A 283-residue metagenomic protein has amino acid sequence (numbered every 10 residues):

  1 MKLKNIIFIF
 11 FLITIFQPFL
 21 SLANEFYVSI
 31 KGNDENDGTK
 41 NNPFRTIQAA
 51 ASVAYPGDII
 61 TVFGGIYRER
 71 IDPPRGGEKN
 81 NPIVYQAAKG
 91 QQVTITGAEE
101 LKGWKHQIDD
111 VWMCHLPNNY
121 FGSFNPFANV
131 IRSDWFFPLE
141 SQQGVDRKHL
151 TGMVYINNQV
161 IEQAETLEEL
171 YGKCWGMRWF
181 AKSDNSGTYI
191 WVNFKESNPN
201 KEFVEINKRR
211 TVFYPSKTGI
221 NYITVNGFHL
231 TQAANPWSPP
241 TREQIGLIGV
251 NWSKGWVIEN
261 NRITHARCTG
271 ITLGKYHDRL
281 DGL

Functional and structural regions predicted by a protein language model:
M1-F8: Bacterial N-terminal signal peptides that target proteins for export
F16-P18: N-terminal signal peptide c-region/cleavage motif recognized by signal peptidases
S21-A23: Boundary at the C-terminal end of the N-terminal hydrophobic targeting segment
E25-W252, V257, R262-H265, G270-L273 (+1 more regions): Extracellular polysaccharide-degrading/modifying enzymes targeting complex plant/algal/animal polysaccharides
